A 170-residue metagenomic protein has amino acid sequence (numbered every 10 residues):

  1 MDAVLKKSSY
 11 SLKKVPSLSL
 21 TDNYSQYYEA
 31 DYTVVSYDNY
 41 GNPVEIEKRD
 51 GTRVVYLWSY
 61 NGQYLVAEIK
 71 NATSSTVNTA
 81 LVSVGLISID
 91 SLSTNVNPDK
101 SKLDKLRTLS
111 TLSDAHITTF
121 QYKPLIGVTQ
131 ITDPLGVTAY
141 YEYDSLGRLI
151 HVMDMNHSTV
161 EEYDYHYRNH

Functional and structural regions predicted by a protein language model:
M1-K48, T52-D133, T138-H170: Beta-strand elements of repeat-based all-beta scaffolds
